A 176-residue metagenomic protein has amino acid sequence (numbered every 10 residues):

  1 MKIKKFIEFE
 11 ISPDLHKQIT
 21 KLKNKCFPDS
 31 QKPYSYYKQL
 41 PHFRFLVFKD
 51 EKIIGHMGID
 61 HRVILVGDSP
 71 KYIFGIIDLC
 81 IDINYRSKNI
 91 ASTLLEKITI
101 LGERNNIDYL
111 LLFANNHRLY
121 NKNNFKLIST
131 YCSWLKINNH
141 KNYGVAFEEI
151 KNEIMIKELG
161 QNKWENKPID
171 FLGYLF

Functional and structural regions predicted by a protein language model:
K5-C80: A conserved beta-strand-loop-helix scaffold within acyl/acetyltransferase catalytic domains
C26, L101, L119: Short alpha-helical functional segments enriched in proximate histidine and acidic residues
D50-K52, N84, E158-K163: Short loop segments at secondary-structure junctions
D60-H61, L94-I98, W134-K141: Short acidic (Asp/Glu) patches
R62-I64, N84, H117: Short coil/turn motifs at secondary-structure junctions
Y85-K97: Conserved acetyl-CoA pyrophosphate-binding loop and the N-cap/start of the following alpha-helix in GNAT-like
R104-D108, A114-N139: Conserved active-site alpha-helix within GNAT-family acetyltransferase domains
L135-F176: C-terminal "cap" of GNAT-fold acetyltransferases
